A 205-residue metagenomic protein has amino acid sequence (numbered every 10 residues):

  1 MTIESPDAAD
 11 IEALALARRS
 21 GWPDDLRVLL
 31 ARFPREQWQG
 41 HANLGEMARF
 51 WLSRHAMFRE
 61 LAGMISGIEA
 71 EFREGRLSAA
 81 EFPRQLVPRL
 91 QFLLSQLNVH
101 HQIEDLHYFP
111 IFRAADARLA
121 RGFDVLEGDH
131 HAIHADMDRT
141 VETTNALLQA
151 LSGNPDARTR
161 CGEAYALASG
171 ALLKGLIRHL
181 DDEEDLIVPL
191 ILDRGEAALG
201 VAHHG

Functional and structural regions predicted by a protein language model:
M1-G205: Small-residue-biased structural context
